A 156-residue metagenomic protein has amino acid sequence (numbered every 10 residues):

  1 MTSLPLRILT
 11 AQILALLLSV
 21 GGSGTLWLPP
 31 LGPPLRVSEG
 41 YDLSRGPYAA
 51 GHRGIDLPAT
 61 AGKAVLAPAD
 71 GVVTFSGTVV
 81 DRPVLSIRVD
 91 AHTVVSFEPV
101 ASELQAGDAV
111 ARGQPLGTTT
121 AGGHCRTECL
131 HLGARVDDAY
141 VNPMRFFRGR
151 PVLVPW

Functional and structural regions predicted by a protein language model:
T2-R7, G24-R36, G51, P58 (+2 more regions): Acidic, glycine-rich catalytic/binding loops that coordinate metals and/or anionic ligands
A11-S19: Bacterial N-terminal signal peptides
P33, G51-R53, A69, D81-P83 (+3 more regions): Envelope-exposed proteins and targeting segments
R36-A67: Short glycine/threonine/proline-enriched tight-turn/helix- or strand-capping micro-motif at secondary-structure
G40, S76, T119-G122: Residue-level recognition of beta-strand microenvironments
A64-V73, L104-T119: Short, well-structured beta-strand-loop connectors
P68-S102: Zn2+-dependent peptidoglycan hydrolase active-site motif and core
V84-I87, V110-C125, L130-L132: Short hydrophobic beta/alpha edge segments that flank linear recognition/processing sites
